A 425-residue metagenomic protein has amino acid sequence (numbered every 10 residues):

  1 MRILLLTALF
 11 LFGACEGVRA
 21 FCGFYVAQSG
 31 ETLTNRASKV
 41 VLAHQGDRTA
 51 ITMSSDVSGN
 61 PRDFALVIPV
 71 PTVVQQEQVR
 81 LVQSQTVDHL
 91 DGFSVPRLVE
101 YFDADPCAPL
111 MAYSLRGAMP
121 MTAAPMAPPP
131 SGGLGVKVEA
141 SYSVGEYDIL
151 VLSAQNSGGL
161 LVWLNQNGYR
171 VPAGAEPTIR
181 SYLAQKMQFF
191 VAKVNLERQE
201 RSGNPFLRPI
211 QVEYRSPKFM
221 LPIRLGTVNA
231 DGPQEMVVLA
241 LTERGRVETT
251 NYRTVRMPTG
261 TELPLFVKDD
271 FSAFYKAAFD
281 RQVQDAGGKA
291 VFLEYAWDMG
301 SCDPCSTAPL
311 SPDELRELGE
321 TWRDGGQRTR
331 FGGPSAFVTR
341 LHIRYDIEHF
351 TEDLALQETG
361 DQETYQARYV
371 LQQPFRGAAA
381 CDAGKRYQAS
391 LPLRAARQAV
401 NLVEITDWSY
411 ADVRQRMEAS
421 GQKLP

Functional and structural regions predicted by a protein language model:
I3-G13: Sec-dependent N-terminal signal peptides
C15-A20: Sec/Tat signal peptide C-region and signal peptidase I cleavage site
G23-L33, V171-I405, S409-Q415, G421-P425: Accessory, solvent-exposed terminal regions and/or long lumenal/extracellular loops of proteins
V26-A43, M126-L134: Short, compositionally biased low-complexity segments enriched in polar/charged residues
S38, L42-D103, L160-S181, K186: Surface-exposed, glycine/proline- and aromatic-rich loop segments on solvent-exposed faces across compartments
A50-T52, E146-S153: Short hydrophobic-aromatic micro-motifs
S55-V57, V70, S153-N156, L196 (+1 more regions): A mature extracytoplasmic/lumenal domain signature
R80-V144: A cross-kingdom signal targeting lumenal/periplasmic-facing segments of multi-pass membrane and secretory-pathway
